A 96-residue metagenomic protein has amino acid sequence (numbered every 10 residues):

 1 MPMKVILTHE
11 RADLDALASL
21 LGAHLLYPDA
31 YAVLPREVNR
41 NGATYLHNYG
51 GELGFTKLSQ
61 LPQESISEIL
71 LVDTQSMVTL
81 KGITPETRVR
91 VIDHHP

Functional and structural regions predicted by a protein language model:
M1-P96: Replace "Mg2+/Mn2+-dependent" with "divalent metal-dependent
